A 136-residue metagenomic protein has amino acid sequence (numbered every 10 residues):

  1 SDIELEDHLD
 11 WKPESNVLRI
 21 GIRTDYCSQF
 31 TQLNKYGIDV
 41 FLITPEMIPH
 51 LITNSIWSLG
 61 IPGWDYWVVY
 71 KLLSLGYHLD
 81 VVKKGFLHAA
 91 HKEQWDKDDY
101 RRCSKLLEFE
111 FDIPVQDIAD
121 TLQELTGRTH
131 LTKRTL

Functional and structural regions predicted by a protein language model:
S1-Y70: Conserved catalytic core of nucleotide-sugar-dependent glycosyltransferases
S55-L136: C-terminal catalytic/acceptor-binding lobe
